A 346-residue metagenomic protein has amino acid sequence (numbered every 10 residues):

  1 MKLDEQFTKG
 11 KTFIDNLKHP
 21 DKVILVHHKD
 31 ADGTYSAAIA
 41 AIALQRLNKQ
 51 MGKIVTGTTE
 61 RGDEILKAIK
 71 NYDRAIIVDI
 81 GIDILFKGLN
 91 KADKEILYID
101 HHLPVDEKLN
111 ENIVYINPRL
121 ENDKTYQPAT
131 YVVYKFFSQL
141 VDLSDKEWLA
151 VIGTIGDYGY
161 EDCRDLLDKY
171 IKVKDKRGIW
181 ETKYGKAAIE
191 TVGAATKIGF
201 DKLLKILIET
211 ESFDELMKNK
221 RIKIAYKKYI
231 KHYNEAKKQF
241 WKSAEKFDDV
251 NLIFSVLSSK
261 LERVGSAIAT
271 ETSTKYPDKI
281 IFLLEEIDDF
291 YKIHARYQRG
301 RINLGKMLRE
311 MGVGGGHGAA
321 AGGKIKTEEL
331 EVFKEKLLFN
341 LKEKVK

Functional and structural regions predicted by a protein language model:
M1-A187, N234, K238, E245-K346: Replace "Mg2+/Mn2+-dependent" with "divalent metal-dependent
G159-F240: Accessory alpha-helical/coil subdomains and C-terminal extensions that flank or cap enzyme catalytic cores
